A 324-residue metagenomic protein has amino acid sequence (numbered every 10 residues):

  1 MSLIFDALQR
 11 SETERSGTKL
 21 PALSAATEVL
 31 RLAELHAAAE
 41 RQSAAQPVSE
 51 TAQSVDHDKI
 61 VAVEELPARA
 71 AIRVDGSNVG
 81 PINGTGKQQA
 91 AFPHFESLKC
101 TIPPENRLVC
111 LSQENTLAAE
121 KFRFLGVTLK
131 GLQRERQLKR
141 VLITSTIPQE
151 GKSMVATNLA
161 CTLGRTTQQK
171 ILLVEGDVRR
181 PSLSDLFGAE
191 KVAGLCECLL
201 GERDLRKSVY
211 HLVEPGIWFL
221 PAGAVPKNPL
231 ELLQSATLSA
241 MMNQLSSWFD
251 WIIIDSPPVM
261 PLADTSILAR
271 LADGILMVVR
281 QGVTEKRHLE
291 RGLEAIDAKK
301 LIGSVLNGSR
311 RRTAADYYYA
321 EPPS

Functional and structural regions predicted by a protein language model:
S2-S324: P-loop NTP-binding module
